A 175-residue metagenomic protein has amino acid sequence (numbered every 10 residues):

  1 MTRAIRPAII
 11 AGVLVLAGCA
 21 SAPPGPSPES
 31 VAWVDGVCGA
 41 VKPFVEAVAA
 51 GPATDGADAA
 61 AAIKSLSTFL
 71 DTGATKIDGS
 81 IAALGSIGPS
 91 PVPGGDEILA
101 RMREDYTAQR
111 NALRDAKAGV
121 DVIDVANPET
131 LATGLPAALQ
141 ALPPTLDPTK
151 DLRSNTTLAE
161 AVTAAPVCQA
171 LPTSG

Functional and structural regions predicted by a protein language model:
M1-I9: Bacterial N-terminal signal peptides that target proteins for export
V15-G18: C-terminal motif of bacterial Sec signal peptides marking the signal peptidase cleavage site
A20-P23: Bacterial signal peptide processing site
S27-V34: Amphipathic alpha-helical segments and their boundaries
V37-D121, L131-A161: Alpha-helical segments in soluble extracytoplasmic regions
D124-P128, T173-G175: Long, low-complexity or tandemly repetitive, helically biased scaffold regions used for multimeric assembly/adhesion
V162-G175: Short, low-complexity, Pro/Ser/Thr/Gly-rich segments in the mature regions of secreted, periplasmic
